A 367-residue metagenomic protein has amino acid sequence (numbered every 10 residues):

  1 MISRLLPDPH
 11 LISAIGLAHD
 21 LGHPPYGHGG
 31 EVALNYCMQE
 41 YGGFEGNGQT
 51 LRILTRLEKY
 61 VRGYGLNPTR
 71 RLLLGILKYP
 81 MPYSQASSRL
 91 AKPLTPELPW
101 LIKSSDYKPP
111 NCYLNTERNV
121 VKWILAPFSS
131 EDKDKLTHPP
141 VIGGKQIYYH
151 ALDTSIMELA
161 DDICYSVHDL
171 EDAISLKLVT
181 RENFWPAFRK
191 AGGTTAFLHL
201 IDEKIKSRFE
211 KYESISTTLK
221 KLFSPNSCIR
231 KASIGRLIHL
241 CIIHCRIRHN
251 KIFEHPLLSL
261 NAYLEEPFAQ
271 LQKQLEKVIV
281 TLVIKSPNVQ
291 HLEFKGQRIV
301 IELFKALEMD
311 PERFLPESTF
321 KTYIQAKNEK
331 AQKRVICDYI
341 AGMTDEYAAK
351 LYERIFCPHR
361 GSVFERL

Functional and structural regions predicted by a protein language model:
M1-A14, L21-S227, I238: Sequence-structural signature of the catalytic-core scaffold of metal-dependent phosphohydrolases that act on
P7-H10, E293, K321, I355-L367: Non-catalytic regulatory/linker segments of enzymes
Y26, G30, G46, I156 (+6 more regions): Hydrophobic (often cysteine-bearing) scaffold residues that line and stabilize catalytic clefts of nucleotide/cofactor
T50, V300, I340: A residue-level signal for conserved active-site and pocket-lining positions in enzyme catalytic cores
S88, Y165-H168, D172, I243 (+3 more regions): Charged/polar positions within long, soluble alpha-helices
D169-E182, F253-E254, E317, Y352-F356 (+1 more regions): Composition- and surface-driven signal marking solvent-exposed, interaction-prone regions in large proteins
A196-A331, M343: C-terminal subdomains that position terminal phosphate/3'-OH groups for nucleotidyl transfer/ligation, primarily on
F314, V335-L367: C-terminal structured interaction module
